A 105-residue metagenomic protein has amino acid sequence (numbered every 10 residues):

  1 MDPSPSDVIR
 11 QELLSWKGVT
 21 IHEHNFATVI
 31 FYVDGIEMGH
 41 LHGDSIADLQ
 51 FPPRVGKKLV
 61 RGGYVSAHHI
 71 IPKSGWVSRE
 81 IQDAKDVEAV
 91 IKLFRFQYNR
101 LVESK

Functional and structural regions predicted by a protein language model:
M1-K105: Charge-dense, helix-prone N-terminal extensions
